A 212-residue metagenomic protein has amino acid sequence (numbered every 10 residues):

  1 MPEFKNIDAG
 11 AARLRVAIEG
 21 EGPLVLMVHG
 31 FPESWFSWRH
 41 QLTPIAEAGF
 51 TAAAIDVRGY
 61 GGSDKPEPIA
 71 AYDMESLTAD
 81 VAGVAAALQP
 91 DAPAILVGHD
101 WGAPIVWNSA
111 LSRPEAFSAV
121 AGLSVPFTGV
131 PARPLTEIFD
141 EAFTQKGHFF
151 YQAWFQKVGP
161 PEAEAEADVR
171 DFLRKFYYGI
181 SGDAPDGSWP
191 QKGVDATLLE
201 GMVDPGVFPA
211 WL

Functional and structural regions predicted by a protein language model:
M1-V25, E47-T51, I69, P90-P93: Alpha/beta-hydrolase fold catalytic core
P2, L14, Y60-V97, W101-L212: Flexible "cap/lid" subdomain of the alpha/beta-hydrolase fold that forms the substrate-access gate
A9, V57, V125: Active-site donor-binding loop signature of nucleotide-sugar glycosyltransferases
R15-K65, V84, H99-W101, S112: Conserved HGGG/HGGXW glycine-rich cap/lid loop of the alpha/beta-hydrolase fold
